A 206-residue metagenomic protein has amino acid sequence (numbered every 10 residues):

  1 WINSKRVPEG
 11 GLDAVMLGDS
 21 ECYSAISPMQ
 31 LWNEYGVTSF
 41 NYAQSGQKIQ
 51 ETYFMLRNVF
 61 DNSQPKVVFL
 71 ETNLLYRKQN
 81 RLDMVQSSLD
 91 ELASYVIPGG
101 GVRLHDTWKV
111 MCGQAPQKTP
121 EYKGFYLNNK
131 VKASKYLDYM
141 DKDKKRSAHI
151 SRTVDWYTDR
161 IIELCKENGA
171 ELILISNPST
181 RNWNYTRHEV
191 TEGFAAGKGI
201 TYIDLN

Functional and structural regions predicted by a protein language model:
W1-D13: N-terminal secretory targeting modules
G11-L12, V37-T38, Q64-V67, K166-I173 (+1 more regions): Loop/turn elements at helix/coil->beta-strand transitions in domains of secreted/extracellular proteins
M16-L17, E21-G99: Membrane-embedded segments
W32, C165, G193-A195: A generic structural signal for well-ordered alpha-helical segments
G46-Q50, I150-R152, T180-R187: Acidic-and-aromatic substrate-binding clefts and catalytic sites of carbohydrate-active enzymes
L56, T158-I162, H188, E192: Generic structural signal for well-ordered alpha-helices, preferentially at hydrophobic/aromatic core positions
R81-E171: Secreted/periplasmic serine-hydrolase-like ester/acetyl group-modifying domain
I175-L205: Substrate-gating cap/lid alpha-helix
